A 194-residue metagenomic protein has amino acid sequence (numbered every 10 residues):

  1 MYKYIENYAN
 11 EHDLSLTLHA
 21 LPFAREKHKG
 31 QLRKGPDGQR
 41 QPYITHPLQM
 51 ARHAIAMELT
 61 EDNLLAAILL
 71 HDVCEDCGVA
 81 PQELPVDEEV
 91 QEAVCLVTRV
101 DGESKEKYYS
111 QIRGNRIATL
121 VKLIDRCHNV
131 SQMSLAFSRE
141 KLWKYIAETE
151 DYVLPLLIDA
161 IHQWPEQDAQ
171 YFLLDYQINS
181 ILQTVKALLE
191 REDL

Functional and structural regions predicted by a protein language model:
M1-L194: Active-site helical microenvironments for divalent-metal-assisted chemistry
